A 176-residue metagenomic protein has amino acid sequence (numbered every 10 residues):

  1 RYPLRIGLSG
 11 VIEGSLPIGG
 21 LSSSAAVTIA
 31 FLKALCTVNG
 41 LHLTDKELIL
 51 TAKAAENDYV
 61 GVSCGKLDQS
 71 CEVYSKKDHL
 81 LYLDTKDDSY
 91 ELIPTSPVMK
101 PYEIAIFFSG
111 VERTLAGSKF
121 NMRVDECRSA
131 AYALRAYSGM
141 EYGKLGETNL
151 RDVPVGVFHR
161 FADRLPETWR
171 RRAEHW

Functional and structural regions predicted by a protein language model:
R1-M99: Gly/Ser-rich oxyanion-binding loop with an adjacent helix/lid that shapes the negatively charged ligand pocket
H79-W176: C-terminal nucleotide
